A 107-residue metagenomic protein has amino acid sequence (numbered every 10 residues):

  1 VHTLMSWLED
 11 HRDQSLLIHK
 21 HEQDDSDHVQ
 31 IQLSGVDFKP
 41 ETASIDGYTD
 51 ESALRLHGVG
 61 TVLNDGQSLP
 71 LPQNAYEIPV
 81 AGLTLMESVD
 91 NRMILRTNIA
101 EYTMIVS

Functional and structural regions predicted by a protein language model:
V1-H28: Long, hydrophobic N-terminal alpha-helical segment
V1-T3, Q32-P40, E77-P79: Charged, amphipathic alpha-helical segments
L8-E9, V36, I45-G47, Y76-E77 (+1 more regions): Short, exposed beta-strand/loop patches in secreted or surface proteins that constitute
L16-I18, L54-L56, L95, Y102-M104: Hydrophobic beta-strand residues in large extracellular and virion-surface proteins
H21-D24, V59-L63, R96-E101: Short, flexible beta-strand-to-coil junctions
D27-A53: N-terminal glycine/threonine-rich, aromatic-flanked beta-hairpin/loop signature
Y48-Y76: Mid-chain, well-packed structural core segment of small domains
D65-S107: Mixed-charge, glycine-accented linear interaction segment located at domain edges/termini
